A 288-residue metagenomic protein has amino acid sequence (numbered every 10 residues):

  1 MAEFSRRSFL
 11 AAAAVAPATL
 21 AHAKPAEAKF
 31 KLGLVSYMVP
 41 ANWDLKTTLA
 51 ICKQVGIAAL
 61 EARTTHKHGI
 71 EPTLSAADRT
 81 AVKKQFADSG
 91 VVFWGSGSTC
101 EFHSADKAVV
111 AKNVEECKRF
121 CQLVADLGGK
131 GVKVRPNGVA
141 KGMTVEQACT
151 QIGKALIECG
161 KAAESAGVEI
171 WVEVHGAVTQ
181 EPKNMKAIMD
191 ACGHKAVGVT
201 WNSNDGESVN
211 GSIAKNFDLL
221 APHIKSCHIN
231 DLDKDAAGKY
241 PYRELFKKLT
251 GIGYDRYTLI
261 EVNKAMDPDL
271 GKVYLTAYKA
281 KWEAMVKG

Functional and structural regions predicted by a protein language model:
A2-K31, P40-A58, T179-G288: Histidine-acidic metal/acid-base catalytic patches
A13-K24, K46, I51-K53, K83-G95 (+2 more regions): Active-site acidic/histidine proton-transfer and metal-coordination neighborhood in alpha/beta enzyme cores
S36-N42, K67-H68: Extracytoplasmic "Venus flytrap"
E61, G95-G97, K133, H228 (+1 more regions): Conserved beta-strand positions in the central sheet of alpha/beta enzyme cores
R63-K83, N137-M143: Glycine-rich, proline-tolerant flexible connector loops at the mouths of alpha/beta enzymes
T65, E101, N137, L232 (+1 more regions): Flexible loop residues that form catalytic and substrate-binding hotspots at small-molecule/glycan-binding clefts
E71-R79, K107-V110, P268-G271: Metal-dependent catalytic neighborhoods of phosphoester/phosphodiester hydrolases
D78, E116, I152-A155, Y274 (+1 more regions): Hydrophobic alpha-helical membrane-association signature
